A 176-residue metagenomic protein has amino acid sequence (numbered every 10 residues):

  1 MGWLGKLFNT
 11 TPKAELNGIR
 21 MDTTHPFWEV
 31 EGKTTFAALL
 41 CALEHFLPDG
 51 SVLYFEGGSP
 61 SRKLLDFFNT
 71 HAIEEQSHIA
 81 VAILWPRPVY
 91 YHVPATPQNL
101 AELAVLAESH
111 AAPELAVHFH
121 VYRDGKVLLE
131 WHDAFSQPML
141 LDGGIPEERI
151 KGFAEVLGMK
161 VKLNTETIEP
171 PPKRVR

Functional and structural regions predicted by a protein language model:
G2-R176: Structured alpha/beta or helical-core interaction and ligand-binding surfaces enriched in interleaved
